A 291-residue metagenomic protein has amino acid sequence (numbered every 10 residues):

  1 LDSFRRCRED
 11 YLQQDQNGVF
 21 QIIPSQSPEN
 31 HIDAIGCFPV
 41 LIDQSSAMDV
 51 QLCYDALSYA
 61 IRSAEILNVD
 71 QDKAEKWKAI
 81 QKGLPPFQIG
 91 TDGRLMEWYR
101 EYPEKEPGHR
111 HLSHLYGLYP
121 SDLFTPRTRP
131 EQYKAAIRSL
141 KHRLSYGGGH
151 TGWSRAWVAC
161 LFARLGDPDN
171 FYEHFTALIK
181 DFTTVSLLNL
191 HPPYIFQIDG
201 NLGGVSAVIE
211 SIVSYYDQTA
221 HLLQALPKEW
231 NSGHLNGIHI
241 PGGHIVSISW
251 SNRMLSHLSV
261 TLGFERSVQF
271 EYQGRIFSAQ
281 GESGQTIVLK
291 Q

Functional and structural regions predicted by a protein language model:
S3, Q14, P28-I32, L161 (+4 more regions): Flexible loop/turn segments at secondary-structure boundaries
R5-A79: The feature captures the catalytic groove of carbohydrate-active enzymes
G18, D49, Y116, H234 (+1 more regions): Residues that flank catalytic or metal-binding motifs in active/ligand-binding sites
G18, G93-R94, G243, R253: Detector for glycine-centered tight turns/loop "hinges" at secondary-structure junctions
I42, G108-R110, N236-H239: Short Gly/Pro-enriched turn/cap motifs at secondary-structure boundaries
S46-Y216, M254-S256: Active-site core of glycosidic bond-cleaving carbohydrate-active enzymes
D169-Q291: Non-catalytic C-terminal accessory modules of carbohydrate-active enzymes
